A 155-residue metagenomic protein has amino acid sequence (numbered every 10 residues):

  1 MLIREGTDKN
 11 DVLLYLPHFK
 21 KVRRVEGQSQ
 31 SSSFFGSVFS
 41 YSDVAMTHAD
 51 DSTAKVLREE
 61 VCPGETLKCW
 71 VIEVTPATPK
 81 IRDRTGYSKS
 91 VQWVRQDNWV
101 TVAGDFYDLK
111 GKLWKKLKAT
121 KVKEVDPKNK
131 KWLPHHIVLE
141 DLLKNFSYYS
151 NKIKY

Functional and structural regions predicted by a protein language model:
M1-P17: N-terminal mature ectodomain segment of secretory-pathway/periplasmic proteins
L2, D11, R23-V25, S32-T47 (+1 more regions): Gly/Pro-enriched, hydrophobic low-complexity segments that function as extracytoplasmic propeptides/linkers
G6, G64-T66: Solvent-exposed loop and beta-edge segments used for protein-protein assembly and interaction
L16, E26, R58: Residues at the C-termini of beta-strands that transition into short coil/loop
K20: Phosphate/NTP-binding elements of NTP-utilizing enzymes
V44-E59: A short, amphipathic edge element
K55-P63, T120-V125: Short amphipathic beta-strand and strand-loop transition segments with alternating hydrophobic
